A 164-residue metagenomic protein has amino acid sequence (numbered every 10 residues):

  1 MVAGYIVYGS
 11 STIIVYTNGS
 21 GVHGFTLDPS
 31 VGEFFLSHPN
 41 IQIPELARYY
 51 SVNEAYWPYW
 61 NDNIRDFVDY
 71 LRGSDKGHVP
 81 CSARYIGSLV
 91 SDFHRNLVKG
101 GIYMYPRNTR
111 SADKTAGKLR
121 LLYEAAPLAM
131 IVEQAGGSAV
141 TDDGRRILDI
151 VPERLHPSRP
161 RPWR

Functional and structural regions predicted by a protein language model:
M1-R164: IMPase-like, lithium-sensitive Mg2+-dependent phosphomonoesterase catalytic core
